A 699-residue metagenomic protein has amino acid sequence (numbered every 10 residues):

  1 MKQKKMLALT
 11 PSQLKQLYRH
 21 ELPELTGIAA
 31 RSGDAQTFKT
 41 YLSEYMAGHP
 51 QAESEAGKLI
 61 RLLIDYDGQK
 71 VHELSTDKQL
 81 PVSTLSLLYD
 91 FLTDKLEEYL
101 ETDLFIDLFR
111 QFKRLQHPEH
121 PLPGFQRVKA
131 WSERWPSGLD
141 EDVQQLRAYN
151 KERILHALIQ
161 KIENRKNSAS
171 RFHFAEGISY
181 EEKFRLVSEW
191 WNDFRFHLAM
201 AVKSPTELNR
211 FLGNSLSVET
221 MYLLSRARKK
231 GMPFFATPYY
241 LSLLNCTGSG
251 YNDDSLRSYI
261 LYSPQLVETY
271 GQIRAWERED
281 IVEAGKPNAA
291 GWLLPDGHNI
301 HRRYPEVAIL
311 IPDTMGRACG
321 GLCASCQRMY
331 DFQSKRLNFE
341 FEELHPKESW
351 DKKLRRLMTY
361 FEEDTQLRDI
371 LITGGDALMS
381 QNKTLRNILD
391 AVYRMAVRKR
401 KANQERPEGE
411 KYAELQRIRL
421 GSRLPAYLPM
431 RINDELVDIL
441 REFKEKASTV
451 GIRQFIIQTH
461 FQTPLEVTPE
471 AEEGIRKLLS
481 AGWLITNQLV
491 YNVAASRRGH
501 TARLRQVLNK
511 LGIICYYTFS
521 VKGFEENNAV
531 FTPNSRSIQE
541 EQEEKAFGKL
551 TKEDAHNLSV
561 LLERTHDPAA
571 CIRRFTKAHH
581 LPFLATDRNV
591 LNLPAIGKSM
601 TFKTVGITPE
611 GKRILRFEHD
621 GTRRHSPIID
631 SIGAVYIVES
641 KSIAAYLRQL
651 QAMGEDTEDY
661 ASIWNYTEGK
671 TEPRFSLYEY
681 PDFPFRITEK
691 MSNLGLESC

Functional and structural regions predicted by a protein language model:
K2-Y304: Flexible, acidic/Gly-rich N-terminal and inter-domain linker regions that tether and position cofactor-handling modules
K4-A30, K39-P50, D67, P464 (+1 more regions): Radical SAM enzyme [4Fe-4S]-AdoMet core and its adjacent flexible, acidic and glycine-rich loops/tails across
A236, E541-C699: C-terminal accessory regions of radical SAM enzymes
A236, W292-D331: N-terminal pre-triad scaffold of radical SAM enzymes
R302, D313-R317, D331-E342, G421-S422 (+3 more regions): Catalytic or ion-translocation cores adjacent to nucleophile or general acid/base/metal-coordination motifs in diverse
Y304-A308, L322, D364-T373, Q416-G421 (+1 more regions): Glycine-rich, often proline-containing surface loops adjacent to acidic residues and nearby aromatics that form
A318, M329-I370, K383, N387-I388 (+1 more regions): Conserved alpha-helical substructure of the radical SAM core
L354-E362, L378-L550: Conserved AdoMet/S-adenosylmethionine-binding subsite of the radical SAM
